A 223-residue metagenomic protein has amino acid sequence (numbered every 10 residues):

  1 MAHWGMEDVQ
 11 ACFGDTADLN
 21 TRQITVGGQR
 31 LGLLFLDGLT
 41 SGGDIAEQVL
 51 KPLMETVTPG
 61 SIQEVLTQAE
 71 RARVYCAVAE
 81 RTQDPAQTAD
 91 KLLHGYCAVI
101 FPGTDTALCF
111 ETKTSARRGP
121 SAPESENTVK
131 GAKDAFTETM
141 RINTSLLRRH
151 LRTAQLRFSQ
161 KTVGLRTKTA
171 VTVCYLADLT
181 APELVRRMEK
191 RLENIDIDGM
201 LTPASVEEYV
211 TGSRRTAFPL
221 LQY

Functional and structural regions predicted by a protein language model:
M1-Y223: Membrane-embedded alpha-helical signal segments
